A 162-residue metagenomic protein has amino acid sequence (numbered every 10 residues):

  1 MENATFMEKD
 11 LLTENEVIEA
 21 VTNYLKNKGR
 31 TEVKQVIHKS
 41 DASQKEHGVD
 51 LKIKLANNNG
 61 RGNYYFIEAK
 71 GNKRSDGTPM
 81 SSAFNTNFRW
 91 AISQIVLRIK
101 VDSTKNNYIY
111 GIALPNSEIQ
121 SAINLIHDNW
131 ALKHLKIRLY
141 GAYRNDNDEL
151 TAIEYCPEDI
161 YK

Functional and structural regions predicted by a protein language model:
M1-H47, K54-G60, K105: Acidic-basic catalytic patches of nuclease active cores, encompassing PD-(D/E)XK and other metal-cofactor nuclease
E46, N58-G60, A69, I109 (+1 more regions): Intrinsically disordered, low-complexity segments enriched in small/polar residues
G48-K52, Y64-E68: Short hydrophobic-acidic sequence motifs that mark active-site Asp/Glu residues
L55-N57, G71, Y143: Residue-level signal for short segments within beta-strands and strand-turn junctions of well-structured beta-sheet
N59, K73-R74, I160: Short, surface-exposed beta-strand-loop junctions and turns on beta-sheet-rich folds
N63, A69-A131: Catalytic cores of nucleic-acid endonucleases
N107-K162: Domain-level recognition of nuclease-like catalytic cores that cleave nucleotide substrates
